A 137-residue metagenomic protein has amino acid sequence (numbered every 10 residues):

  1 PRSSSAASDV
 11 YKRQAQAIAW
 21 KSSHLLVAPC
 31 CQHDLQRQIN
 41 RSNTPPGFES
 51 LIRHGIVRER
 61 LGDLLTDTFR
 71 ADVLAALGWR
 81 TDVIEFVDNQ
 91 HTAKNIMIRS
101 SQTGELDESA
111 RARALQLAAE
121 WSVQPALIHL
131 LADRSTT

Functional and structural regions predicted by a protein language model:
P1-A7, Y11: Single conserved hydrophobic/aromatic residue that forms the stacking wall/gate of nucleotide- or nucleobase-binding
K12-L25: A short glycine-rich, Lys/Arg-flanked "PGG" loop and its adjoining helix->strand segment in the class I
L26, C30-E120: Substrate-binding/catalytic lobe of Class I Rossmann-like enzymes that use SAM or dcSAM, i.e., the mid-to-C-terminal
R111-T137: Short, cationic low-complexity segments
